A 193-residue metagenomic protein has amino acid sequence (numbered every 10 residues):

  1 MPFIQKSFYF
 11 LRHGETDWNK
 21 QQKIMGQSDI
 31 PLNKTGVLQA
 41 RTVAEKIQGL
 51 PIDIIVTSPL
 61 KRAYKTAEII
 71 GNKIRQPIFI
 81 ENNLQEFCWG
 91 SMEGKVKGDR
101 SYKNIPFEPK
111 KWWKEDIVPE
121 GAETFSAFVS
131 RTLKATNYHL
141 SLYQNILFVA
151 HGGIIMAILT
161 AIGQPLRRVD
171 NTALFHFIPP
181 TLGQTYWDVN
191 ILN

Functional and structural regions predicted by a protein language model:
P2-Y9, I54: Extreme N-terminal starter segment of soluble prokaryotic enzymes
F3, G49-P51, H139-Q144: Glycine-rich phosphate-binding loop signature in dinucleotide/nucleotide-binding domains
F8, Y143-G153: Generic beta-sheet signal
L11, E15-Q76, V169: Active-site-proximal alpha-helix that buttresses catalytic centers in soluble enzyme cores
T16, I154-I155: Short active-site segment of divalent metal-dependent hydrolases/proteases that encodes the spacing between
T57-S58, S130, V149-A150: Short beta-strand scaffold positions
K73-R131: Phosphate-handling substructures
Q164-D188: Domain-level recognition of soluble alpha/beta enzyme cores, biased toward histidine phosphatases/phosphomutases
